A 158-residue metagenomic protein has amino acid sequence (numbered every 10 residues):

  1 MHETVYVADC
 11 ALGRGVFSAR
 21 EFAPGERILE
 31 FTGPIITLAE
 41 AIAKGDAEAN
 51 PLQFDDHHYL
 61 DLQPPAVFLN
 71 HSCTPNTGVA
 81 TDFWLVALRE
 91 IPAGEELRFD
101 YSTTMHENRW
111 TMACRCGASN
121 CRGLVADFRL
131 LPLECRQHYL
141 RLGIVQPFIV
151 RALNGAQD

Functional and structural regions predicted by a protein language model:
M1-D158: Conserved catalytic SET/PR domain of SAM-dependent protein methyltransferases, capturing the structural core that binds
